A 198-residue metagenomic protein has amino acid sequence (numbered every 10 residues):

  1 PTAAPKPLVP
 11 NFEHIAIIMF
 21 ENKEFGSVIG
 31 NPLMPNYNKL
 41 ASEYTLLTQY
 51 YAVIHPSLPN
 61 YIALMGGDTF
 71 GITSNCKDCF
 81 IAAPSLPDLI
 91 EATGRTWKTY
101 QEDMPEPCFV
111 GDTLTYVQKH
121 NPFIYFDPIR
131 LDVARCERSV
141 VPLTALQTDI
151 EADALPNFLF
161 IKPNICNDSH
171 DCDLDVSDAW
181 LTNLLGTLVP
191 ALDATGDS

Functional and structural regions predicted by a protein language model:
A3-S198: N-terminal pro-sequences and low-complexity stem/linker regions of secreted or lumenal proteins
